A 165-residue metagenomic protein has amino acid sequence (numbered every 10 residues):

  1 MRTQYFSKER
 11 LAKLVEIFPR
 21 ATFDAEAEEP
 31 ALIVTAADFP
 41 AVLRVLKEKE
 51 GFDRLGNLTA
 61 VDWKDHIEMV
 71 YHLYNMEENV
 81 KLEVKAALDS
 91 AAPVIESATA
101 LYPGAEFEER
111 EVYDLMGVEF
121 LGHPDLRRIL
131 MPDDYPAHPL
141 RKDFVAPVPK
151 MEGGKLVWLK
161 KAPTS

Functional and structural regions predicted by a protein language model:
M1-S165: Terminal low-complexity/charged segments
